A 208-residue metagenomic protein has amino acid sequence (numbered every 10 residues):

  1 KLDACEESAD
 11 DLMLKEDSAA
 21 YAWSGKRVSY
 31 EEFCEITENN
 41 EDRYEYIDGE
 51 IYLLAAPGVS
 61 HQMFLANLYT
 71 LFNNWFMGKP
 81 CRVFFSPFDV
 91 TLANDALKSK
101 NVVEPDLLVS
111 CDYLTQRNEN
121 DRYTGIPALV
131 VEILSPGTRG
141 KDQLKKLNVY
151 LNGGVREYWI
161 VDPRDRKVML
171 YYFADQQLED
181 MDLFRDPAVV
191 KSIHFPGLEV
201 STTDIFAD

Functional and structural regions predicted by a protein language model:
K1-D208: Gly/Pro/Ser/Thr-rich low-complexity, intrinsically disordered segments predominantly at protein N-termini
